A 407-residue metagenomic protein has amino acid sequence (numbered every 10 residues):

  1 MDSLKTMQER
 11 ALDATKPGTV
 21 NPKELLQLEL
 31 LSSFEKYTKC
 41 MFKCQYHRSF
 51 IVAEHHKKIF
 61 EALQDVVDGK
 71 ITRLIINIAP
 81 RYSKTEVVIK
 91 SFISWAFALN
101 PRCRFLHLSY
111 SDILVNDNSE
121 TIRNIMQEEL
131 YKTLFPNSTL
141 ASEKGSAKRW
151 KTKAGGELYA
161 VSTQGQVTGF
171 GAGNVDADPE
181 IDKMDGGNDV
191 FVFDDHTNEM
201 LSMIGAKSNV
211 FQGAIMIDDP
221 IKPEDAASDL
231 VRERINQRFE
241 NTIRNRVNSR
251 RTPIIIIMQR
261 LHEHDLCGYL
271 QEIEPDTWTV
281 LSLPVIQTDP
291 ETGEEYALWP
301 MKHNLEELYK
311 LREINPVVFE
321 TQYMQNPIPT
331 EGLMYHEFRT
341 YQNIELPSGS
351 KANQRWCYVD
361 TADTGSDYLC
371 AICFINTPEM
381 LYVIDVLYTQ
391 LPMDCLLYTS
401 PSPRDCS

Functional and structural regions predicted by a protein language model:
M1-T72: N-terminal accessory segments
I71-I89: Walker A/P-loop
L99-Y110: Conserved SF1/SF2 helicase motif Ia
L108-T168, D185-G186, F191-F193: Conserved nucleotide-state-sensing and coupling region of NTP-binding domains
T152-I217, K222-A226: Conserved RecA-like ASCE ATPase "motif II neighborhood" in helicase/translocase motors
P179, P290-V359: ATPase catalytic-site recognition across NTP-hydrolyzing enzymes
T197-N198, M203-N209, A214-Q287: Signature of the SF2 helicase/ATPase Hel1-core->accessory helical subdomain module
Y398-S407: Single conserved hydrophobic/aromatic residue that forms the stacking wall/gate of nucleotide- or nucleobase-binding
